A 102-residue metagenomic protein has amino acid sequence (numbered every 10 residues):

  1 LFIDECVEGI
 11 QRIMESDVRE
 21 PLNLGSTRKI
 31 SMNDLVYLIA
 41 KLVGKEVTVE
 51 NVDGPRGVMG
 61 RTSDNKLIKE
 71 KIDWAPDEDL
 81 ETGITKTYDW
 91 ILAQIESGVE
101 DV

Functional and structural regions predicted by a protein language model:
L1-V102: C-terminal substrate-binding subdomain of Rossmann-fold SDR/epimerase-dehydratase oxidoreductases
